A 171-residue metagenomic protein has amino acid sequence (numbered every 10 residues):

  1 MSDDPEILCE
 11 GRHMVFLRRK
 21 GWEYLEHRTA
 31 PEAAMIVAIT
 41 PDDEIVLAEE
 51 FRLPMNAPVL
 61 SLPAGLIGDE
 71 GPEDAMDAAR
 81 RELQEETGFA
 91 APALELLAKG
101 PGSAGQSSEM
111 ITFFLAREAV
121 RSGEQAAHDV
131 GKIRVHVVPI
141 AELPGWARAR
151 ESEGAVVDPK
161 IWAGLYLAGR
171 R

Functional and structural regions predicted by a protein language model:
S2-P41, E50: Acidic, metal-coordinating catalytic segment for phosphate/diphosphate chemistry, firing primarily on the Nudix
I7-R12, H27-T29, L53, G71 (+1 more regions): Acidic pyrophosphate-coordinating catalytic loop
H13-K20, A104-S122: Active-site-adjacent beta-strand/loop module that shapes the phosphate/pyrophosphate-binding cleft
T40-D42, F51, G71, R117-R121 (+2 more regions): Short loop segments at secondary-structure junctions
P54-L60: A conserved beta-turn-beta hairpin within the catalytic core of GNAT-like acetyltransferases that forms part
P58, V130-R171: Nudix hydrolase/Nudix homology domain
L62-L96, F114, V130, P139: The catalytic Nudix box helix
